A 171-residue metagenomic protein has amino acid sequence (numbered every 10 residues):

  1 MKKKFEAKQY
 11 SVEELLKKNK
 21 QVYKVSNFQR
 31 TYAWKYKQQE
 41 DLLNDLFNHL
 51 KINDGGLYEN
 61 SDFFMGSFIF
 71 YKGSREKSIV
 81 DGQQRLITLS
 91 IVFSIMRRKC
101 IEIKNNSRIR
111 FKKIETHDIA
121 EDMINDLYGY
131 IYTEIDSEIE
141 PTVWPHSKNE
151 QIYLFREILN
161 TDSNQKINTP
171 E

Functional and structural regions predicted by a protein language model:
M1-E171: Glycine- and hydrophobic-rich flexible loops that cap the catalytic core of alpha/beta enzyme folds
